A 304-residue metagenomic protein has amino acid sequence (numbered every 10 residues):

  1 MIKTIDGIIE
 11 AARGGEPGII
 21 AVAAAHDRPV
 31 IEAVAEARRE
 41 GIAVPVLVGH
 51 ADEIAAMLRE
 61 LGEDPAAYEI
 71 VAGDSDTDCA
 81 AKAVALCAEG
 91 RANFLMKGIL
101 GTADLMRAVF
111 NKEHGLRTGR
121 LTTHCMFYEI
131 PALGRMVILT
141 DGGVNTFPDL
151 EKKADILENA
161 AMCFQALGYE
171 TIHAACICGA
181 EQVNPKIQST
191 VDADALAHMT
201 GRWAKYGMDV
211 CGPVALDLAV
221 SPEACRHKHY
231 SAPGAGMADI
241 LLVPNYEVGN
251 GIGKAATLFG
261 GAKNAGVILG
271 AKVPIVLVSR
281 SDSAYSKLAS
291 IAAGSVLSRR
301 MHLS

Functional and structural regions predicted by a protein language model:
M1-L47, A51-G234, D239-V243, V248-S304: Anion-binding alpha/beta catalytic cores of soluble intermediary-metabolism enzymes, centered on
